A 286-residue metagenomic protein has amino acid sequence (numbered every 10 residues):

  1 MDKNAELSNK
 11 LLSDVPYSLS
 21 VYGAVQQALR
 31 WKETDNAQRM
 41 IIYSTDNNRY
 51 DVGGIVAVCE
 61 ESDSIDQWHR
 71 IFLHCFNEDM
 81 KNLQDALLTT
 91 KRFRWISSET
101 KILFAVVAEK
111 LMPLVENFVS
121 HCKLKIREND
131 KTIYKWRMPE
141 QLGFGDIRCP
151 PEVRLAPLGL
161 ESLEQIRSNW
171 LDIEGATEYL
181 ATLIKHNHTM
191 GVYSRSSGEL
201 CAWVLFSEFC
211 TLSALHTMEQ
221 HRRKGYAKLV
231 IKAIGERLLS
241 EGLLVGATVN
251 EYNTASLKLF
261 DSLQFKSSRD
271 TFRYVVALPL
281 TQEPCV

Functional and structural regions predicted by a protein language model:
M1-G23, R137-T177, C285: Short amphipathic alpha-helix that is part of the acyltransferase structural core
R30-K32, N36-R39, T45-P151, Y274-V275: Acyl-donor-binding surface of acyltransferase catalytic domains
R49-V52, G198-C201, A255: Glycine-rich acetyl-CoA-binding "A-motif" of GNAT/NAT acetyltransferases
D63-R70, F206-L215, R222, E241: A conserved beta-turn-beta hairpin within the catalytic core of GNAT-like acetyltransferases that forms part
K81-R92, R223-S240, T254-S262: Conserved acetyl-CoA-binding loop-helix of GNAT-fold acetyltransferases
E109-K125, E251-R269: Conserved active-site alpha-helix within GNAT-family acetyltransferase domains
G175-E219: A conserved beta-strand-loop-helix scaffold within acyl/acetyltransferase catalytic domains
L212, V245-V249: Conserved hydrophobic beta-strand within the GNAT/NAT acetyltransferase core sheet that lines the active-site cleft
